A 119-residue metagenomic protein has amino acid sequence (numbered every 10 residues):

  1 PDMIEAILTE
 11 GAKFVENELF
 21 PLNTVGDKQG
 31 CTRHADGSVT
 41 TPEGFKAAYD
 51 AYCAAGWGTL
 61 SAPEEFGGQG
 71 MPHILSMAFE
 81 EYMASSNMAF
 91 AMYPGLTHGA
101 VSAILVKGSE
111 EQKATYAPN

Functional and structural regions predicted by a protein language model:
P1-M92, E111, T115: Amphipathic, small/basic residue-rich leader segments at the start of a protein or domain
T32-R33, T97-V101: A glycine-rich phosphate-binding loop feature that marks nucleotide/adenosyl-phosphate handling sites
V101-N119: Phosphate/diphosphate-binding loops
